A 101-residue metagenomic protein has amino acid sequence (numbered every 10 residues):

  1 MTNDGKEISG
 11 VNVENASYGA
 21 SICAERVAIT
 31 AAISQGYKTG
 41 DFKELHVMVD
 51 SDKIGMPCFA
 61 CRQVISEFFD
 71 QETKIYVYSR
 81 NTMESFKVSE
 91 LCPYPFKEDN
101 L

Functional and structural regions predicted by a protein language model:
M1-N3: Short beta-strand scaffold segments in enzyme catalytic cores
N12-V27: Compact, glycine-rich, soluble single-domain proteins
E14, A32-G36, I65: Generic helix-packing signal
N15-A16, A32, M48, Y78: A general structural-boundary detector
A24-E44: Short, solvent-exposed cationic patches
Y37-L101: C-terminal binding/interaction regions
